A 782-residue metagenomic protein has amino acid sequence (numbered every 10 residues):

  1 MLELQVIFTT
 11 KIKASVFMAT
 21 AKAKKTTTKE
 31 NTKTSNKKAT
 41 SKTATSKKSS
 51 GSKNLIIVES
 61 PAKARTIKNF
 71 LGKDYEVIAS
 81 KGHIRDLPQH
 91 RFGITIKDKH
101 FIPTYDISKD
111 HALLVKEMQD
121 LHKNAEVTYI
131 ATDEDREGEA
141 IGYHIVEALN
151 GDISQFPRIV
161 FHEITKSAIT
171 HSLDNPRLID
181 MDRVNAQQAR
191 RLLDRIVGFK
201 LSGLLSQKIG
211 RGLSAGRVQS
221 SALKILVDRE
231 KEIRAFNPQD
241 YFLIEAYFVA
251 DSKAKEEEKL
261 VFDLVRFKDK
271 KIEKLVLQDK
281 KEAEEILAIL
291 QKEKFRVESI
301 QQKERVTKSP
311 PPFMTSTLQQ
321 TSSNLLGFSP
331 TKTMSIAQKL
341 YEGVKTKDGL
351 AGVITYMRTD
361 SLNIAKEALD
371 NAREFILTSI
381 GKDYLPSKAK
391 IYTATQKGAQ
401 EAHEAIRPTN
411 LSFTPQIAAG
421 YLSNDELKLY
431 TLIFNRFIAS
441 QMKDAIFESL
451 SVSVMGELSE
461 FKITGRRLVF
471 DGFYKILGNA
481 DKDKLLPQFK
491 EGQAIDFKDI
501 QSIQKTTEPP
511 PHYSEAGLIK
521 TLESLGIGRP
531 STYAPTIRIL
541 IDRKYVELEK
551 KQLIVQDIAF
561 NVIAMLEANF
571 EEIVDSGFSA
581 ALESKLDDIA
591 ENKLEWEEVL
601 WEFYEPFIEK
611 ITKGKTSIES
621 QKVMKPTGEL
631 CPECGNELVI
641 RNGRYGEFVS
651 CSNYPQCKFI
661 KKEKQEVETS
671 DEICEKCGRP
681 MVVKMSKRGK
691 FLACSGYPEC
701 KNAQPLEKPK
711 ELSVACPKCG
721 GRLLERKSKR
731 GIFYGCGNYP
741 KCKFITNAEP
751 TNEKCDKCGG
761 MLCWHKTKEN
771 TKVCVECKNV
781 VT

Functional and structural regions predicted by a protein language model:
M1, F8-K13, F17-R191, K200 (+2 more regions): Intrinsically disordered, low-complexity regulatory segments
A19-L55, R65-K68, K73-Y75, A148 (+5 more regions): Basic, low-complexity terminal or inter-domain segments flanking catalytic cores
S52, D133-E134, G210-S214, Q302-P311 (+2 more regions): Conserved short loop/turn motifs at secondary-structure junctions
N69, E117-G151, P157-E304, A405-K462: Phosphate-backbone binding and catalysis cores of DNA-processing enzymes
F236-K253, E257-F262, R296-I336, K347-D348 (+2 more regions): C-terminal accessory/connector segments of nucleic-acid motor ATPases
S309-S322, D348-Y356, P509-T521: Short acidic, hydrophobic short linear motifs in intrinsically disordered regions
M334-Q338, I537-R538: Short, hydrophobic-biased segments on the C-terminal half of alpha helices that form "recognition helices"
Y341-T355, R543-K551: A short, conserved structural fragment
